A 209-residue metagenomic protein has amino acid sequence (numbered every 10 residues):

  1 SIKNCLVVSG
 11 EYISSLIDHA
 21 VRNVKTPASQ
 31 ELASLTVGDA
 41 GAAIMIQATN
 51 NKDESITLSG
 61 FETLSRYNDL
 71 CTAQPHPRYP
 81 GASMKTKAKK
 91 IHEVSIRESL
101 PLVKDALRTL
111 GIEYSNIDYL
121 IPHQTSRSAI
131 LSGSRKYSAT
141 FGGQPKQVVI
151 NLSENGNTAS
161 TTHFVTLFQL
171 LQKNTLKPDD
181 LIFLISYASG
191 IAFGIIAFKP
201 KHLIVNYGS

Functional and structural regions predicted by a protein language model:
S1, I96, L100, D118-S209: Claisen-condensing/thiolase-fold acyl-transfer catalytic domains that form or cleave C-C bonds in fatty acid
S1-C5, E31-L32, A40-G41, K52-E54 (+3 more regions): Short coil/turn connectors at secondary-structure junctions
C5-E11, I46, L184-Y187: Short beta-strand segments
G10-P27, E62-P77, R127-R135, T158-V165: Active-site-adjacent elements of ketosynthase-type condensing enzymes
V21-E93, Y187, K199-S209: Condensing-enzyme catalytic core mediating Claisen C-C bond formation in acyl metabolism
Q47, D105, F168-L171: Short glycine/serine- and small hydrophobic-enriched flexible loop segments
P75-Y119: Oxyanion-binding "anion nests"
